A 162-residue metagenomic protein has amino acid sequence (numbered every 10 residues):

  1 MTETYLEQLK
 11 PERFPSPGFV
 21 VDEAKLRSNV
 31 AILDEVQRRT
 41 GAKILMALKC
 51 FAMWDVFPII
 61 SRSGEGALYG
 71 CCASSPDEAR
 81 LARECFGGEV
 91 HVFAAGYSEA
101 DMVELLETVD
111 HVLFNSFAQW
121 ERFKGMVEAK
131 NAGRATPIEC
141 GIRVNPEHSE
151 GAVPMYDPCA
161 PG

Functional and structural regions predicted by a protein language model:
M1-V20: Generic N-terminal amphipathic, Lys/Arg-enriched alpha-helix
E3-L6, S28-A52: N-terminal glycine-rich anion-binding loops that anchor highly charged ligand groups
L9-K10, V36, M102-V103: Short hydrophobic/aromatic segments of transmembrane alpha-helices and their interfaces
F19-V20, V30, L81: Generic preference for hydrophobic/aromatic residues in regular secondary structure cores
K25: Active-site anion-handling motifs in enzyme catalytic cores
A42-G162: Active-site-proximal beta-alpha core segment in soluble small-molecule metabolic enzymes
